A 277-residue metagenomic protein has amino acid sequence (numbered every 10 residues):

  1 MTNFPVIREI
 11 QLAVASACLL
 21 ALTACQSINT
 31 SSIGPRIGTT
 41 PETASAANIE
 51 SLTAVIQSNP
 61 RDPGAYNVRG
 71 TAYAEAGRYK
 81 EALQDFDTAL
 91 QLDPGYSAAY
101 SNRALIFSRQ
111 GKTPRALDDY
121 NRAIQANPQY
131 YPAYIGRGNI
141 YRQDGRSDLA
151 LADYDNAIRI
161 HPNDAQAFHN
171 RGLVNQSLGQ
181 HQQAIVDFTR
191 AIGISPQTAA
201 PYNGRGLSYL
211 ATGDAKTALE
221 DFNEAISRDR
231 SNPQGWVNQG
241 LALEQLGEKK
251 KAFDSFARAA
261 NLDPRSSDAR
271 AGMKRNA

Functional and structural regions predicted by a protein language model:
T2, I7, L19-K80, Q84 (+1 more regions): N-terminal leader/linker segments that initiate helical-solenoid repeat arrays
Q26-I37, T43, P233-V237, L241-A277: Terminal, low-structured helical/coil segments at or just beyond the last alpha-helical repeat
E42-S51, G77-T88, R109-R122, D144-N156 (+4 more regions): Structural signature of tandem alpha-helical TPR/SEL1-like repeats, specifically the intra-repeat loop/turn
P63-G64, S97-A98, Y131-P132, S147 (+5 more regions): Helix-start (N-cap) detector for alpha-helical repeat units in TPR-like alpha-solenoids, especially tetratricopeptide
P94-L149: Surface-exposed, polar helix/loop patches in the mature regions of secreted/periplasmic/lumenal proteins that form
